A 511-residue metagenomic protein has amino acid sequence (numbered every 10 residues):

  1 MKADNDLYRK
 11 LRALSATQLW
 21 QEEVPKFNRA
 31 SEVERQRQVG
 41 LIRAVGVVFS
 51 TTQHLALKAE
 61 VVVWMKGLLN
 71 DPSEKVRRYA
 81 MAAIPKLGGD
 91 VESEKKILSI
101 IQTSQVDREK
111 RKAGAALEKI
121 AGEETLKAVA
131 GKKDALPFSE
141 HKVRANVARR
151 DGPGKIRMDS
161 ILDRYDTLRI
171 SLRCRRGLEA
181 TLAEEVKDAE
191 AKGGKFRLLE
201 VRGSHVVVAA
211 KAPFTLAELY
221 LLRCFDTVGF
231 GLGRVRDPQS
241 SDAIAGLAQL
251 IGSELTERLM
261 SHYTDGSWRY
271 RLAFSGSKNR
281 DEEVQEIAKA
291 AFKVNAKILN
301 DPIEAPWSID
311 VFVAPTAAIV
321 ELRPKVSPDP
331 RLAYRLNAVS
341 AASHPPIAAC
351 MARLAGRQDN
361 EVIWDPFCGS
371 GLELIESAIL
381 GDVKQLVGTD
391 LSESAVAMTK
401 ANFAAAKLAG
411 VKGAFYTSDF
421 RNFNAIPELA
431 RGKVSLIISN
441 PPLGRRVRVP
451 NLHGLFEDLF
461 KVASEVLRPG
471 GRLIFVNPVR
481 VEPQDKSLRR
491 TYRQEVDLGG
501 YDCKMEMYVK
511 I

Functional and structural regions predicted by a protein language model:
K2-E190, A314-I511: Class I S-adenosyl-L-methionine-dependent methyltransferase catalytic core
K155-P302: Non-catalytic nucleic-acid substrate-recognition regions in nucleic-acid-modifying enzymes
T264-C350, S394: Nucleic-acid modification enzymes, centered on SAM-dependent nucleic-acid methyltransferases
